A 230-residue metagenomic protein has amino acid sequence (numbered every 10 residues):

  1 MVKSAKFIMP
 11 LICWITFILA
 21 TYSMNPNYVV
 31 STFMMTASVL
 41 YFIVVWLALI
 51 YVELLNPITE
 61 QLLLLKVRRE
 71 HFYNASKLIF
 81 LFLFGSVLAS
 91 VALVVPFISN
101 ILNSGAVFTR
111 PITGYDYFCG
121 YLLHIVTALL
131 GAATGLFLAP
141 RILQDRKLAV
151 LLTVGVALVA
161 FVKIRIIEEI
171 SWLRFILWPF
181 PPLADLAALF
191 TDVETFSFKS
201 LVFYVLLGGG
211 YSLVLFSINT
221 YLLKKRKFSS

Functional and structural regions predicted by a protein language model:
M1-M9, K225, S229: Aromatic- and glycine-rich beta-strand/loop motifs that create alpha-glucan
K3-F7, S31-M35, E70, N74 (+7 more regions): Hydrophobic, aromatic-rich alpha-helical transmembrane segments and their membrane-interface anchor motifs
I8-I18: Alpha-helical transmembrane segments
I18-V44, I79-A149: Secretory targeting signals
V44-Y51, V126-T134, L207-N219: Hydrophobic cores of alpha-helical transmembrane segments in multi-pass inner/ER membrane proteins, independent
V45-L55, A160-E168: Juxtamembrane membrane-interface segments at transmembrane alpha-helix termini
Y51-V87: Helix-loop-helix units of permease transmembrane domains in multi-pass membrane transporters, especially ABC
P111, Y115, P140, Q144-S230: Terminal transmembrane helical anchor/hairpin motif
